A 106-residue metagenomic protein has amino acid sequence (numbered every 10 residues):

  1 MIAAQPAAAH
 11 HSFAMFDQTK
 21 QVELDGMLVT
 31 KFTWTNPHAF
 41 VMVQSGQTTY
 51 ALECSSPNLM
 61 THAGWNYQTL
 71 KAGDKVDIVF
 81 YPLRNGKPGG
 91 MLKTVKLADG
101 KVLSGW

Functional and structural regions predicted by a protein language model:
F13-W34: Short, glycine/small-residue-enriched coil/turn segments at secondary-structure junctions
Q18, L24, P37, A72-D74 (+1 more regions): A charge-rich, low-complexity, intrinsically flexible signal that marks solvent-exposed coils, linkers, repeats
T35-Q44: Short aromatic-glycine-enriched beta-strand elements
T48-P57: A short macromolecule-binding patch
H62-I78: Short nucleic-acid-contacting surface segments enriched for D/E, G, S/T with interspersed K/R
L83-W106: OB-fold/S1-family single-stranded nucleic acid-binding modules
